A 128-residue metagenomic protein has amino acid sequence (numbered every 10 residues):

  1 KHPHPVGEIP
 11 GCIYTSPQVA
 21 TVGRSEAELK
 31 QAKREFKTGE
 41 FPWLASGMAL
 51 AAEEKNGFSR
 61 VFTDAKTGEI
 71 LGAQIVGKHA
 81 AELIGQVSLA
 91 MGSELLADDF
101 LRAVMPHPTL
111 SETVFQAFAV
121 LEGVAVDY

Functional and structural regions predicted by a protein language model:
K1-G7, G68, T109: Rossmann-like dinucleotide/flavin-binding elements
H2-Q18: Flexible, acidic loop-helix segments that line cofactor/substrate-binding pockets
I13-Y128: Flexible, glycine-rich terminal cap/loop adjacent to redox cofactors in electron-transfer oxidoreductases
